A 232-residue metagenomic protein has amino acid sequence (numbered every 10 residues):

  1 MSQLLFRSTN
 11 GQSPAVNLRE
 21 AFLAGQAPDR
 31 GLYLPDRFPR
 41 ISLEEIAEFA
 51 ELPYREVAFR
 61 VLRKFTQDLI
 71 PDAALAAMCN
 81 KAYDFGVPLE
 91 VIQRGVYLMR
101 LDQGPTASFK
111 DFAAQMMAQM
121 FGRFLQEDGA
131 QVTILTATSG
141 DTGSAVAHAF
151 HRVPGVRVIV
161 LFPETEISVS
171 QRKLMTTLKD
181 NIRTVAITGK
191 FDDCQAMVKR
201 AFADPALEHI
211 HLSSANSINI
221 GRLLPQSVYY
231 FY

Functional and structural regions predicted by a protein language model:
M1-Y232: PLP-dependent amino-acid enzyme catalytic core
